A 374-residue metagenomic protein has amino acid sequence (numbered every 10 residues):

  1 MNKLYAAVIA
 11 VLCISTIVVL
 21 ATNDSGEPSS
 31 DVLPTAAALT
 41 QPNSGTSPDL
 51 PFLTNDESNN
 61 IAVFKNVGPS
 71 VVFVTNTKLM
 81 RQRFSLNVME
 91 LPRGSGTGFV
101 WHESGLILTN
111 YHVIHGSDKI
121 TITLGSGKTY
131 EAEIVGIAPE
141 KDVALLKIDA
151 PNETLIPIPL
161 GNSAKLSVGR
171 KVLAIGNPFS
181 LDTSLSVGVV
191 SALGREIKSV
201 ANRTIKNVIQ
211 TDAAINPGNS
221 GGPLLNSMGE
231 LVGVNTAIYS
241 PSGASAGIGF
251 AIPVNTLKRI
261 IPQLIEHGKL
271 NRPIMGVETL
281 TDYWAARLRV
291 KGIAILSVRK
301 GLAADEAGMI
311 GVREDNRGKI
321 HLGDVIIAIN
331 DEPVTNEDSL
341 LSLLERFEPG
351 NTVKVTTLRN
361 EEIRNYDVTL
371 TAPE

Functional and structural regions predicted by a protein language model:
N2-A6, S15-K291, R299-K300, G318 (+7 more regions): Serine-dependent protease modules
I295: Conserved active-site segments centered on acidic
G323: Conserved catalytic motifs of ABC-family nucleotide-binding domains
Y366-V368: Edge beta-strands of extracellular beta-sandwich domains
